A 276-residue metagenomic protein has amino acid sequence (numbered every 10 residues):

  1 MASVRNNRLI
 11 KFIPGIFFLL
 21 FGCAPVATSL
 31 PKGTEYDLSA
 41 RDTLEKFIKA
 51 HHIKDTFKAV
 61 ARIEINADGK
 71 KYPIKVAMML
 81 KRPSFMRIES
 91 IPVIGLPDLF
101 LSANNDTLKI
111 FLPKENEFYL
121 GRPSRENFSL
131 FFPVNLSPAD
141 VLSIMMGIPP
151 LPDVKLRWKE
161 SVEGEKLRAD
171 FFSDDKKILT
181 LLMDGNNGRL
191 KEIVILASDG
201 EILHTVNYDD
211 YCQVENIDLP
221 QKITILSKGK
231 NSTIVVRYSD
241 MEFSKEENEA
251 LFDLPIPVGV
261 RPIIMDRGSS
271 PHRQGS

Functional and structural regions predicted by a protein language model:
M1-C23: Sec-dependent bacterial lipoprotein signal peptides
C23-P73, I256, D266-S276: N-terminal leader/targeting segments and the immediate start of mature chains
K49-F57, G69-Y72, M79-S84, N186 (+1 more regions): Edge/loop elements at the starts and ends of beta-strands within beta-rich repeat scaffolds
D55-I63, I74-L80, S84-S90, L99-L101 (+3 more regions): One face of beta-strands
A59, I88-E89, L108, V141 (+3 more regions): Buried hydrophobic packing residues in well-ordered domains
R62-N66, V93-G95, I110, Q213 (+1 more regions): Hydrophobic lipid-interacting interfaces of membrane-associated proteins
F85-A139: An acidic-aromatic
R157-G259, I263-I264: Gly/Pro-enriched, hydrophobic low-complexity segments that function as extracytoplasmic propeptides/linkers
